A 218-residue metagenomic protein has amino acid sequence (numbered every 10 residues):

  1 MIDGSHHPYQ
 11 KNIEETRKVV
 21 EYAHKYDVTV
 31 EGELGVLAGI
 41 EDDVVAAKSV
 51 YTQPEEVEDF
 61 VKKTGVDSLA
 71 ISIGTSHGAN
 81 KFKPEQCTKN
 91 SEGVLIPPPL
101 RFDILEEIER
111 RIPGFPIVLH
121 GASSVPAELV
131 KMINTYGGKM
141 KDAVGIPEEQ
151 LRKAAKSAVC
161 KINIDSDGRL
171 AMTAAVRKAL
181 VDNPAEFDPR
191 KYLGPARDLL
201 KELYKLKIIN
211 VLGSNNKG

Functional and structural regions predicted by a protein language model:
I2-P116, A127-M132, Y136-V144, E148 (+4 more regions): Alpha/beta enzyme core
L119-S124: Short catalytic/ligand-gating loop segments at beta-alpha or beta-beta junctions within enzyme catalytic domains
N134-Y136, I146-G218: C-terminal alpha-helical cap/extension of soluble enzyme domains
